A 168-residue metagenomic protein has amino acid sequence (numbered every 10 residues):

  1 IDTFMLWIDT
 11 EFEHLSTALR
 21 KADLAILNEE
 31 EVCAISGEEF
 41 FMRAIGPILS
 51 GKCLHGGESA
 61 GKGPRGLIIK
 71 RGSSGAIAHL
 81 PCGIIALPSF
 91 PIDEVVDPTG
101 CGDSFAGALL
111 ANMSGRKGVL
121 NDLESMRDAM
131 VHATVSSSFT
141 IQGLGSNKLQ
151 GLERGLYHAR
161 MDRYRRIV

Functional and structural regions predicted by a protein language model:
I1-P47, S74-G75: Conserved beta-alpha-beta core of the PfkB/ribokinase-like small-molecule kinase fold
I8, E38-V168: Conserved phosphate-binding/catalytic region of the ribokinase-like
